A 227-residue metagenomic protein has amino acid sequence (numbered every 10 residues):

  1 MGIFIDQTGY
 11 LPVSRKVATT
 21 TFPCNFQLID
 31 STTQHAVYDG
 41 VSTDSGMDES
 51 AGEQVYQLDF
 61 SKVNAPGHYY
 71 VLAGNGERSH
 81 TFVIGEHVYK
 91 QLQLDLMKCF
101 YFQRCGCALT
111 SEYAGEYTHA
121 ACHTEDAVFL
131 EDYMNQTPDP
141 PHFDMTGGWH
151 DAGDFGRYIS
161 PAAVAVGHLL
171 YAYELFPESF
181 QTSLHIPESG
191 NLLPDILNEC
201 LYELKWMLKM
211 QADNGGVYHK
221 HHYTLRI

Functional and structural regions predicted by a protein language model:
G2-H87: Ligand-binding face of N-terminal immunoglobulin V-set domains in extracellular IgSF glycoproteins
V13, K90-Q93, M97-Y101: Short S/T/G/P-enriched beta-strand
V13-R15, D154, F176, H222: Short capping/connector residues at structural and topological boundaries
P23, V55, P66-H68, S79 (+4 more regions): Extracellular structured ligand-interaction cores
I29-S31, T43-G46, L96, L169-F176 (+2 more regions): Catalytic cores of eukaryotic secretory-pathway lumenal/extracellular enzymes that build and remodel glycoconjugates
S50, R78-L94, S179-E199, K209 (+1 more regions): Acidic/aromatic-lined carbohydrate-recognition and catalytic surfaces of CAZymes acting on diverse glycans
A73, V166-P187, E203-M210: Well-ordered alpha-helical scaffold segments within catalytic/enzyme domains
C99-P161, I186-I227: Extended ligand-binding groove/face enriched in aromatic
